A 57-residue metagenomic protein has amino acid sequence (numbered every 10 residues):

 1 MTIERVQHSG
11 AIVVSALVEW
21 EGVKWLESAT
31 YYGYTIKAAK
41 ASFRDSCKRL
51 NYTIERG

Functional and structural regions predicted by a protein language model:
M1-E19: Short N-terminal "domain-start" leader segments that mark the transition from disordered tails or signal peptides into
M1-T2, R44, K48-G57: Short, mixed-charge low-complexity intrinsically disordered segments
I12, V18, Y31, D45-R49: Intrinsically disordered, low-complexity serine/threonine-rich segments
V23-A38: A short, exposed loop/beta-hairpin motif centered on an aromatic-Gly-Thr core
A39-F43: Stable alpha-helical structural segments in soluble proteins, enriched in small hydrophobic residues
